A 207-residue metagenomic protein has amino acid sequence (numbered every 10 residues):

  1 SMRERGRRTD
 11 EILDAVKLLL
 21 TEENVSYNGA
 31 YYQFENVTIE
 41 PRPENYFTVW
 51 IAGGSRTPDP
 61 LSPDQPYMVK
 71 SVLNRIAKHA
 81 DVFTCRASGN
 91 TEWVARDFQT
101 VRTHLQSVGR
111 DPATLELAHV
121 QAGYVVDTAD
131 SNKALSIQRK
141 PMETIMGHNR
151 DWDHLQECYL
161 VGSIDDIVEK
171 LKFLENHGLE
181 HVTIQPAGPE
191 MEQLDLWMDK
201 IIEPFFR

Functional and structural regions predicted by a protein language model:
S1-R207: Active-site-adjacent structural elements that line small-molecule/cofactor binding pockets in enzymes
